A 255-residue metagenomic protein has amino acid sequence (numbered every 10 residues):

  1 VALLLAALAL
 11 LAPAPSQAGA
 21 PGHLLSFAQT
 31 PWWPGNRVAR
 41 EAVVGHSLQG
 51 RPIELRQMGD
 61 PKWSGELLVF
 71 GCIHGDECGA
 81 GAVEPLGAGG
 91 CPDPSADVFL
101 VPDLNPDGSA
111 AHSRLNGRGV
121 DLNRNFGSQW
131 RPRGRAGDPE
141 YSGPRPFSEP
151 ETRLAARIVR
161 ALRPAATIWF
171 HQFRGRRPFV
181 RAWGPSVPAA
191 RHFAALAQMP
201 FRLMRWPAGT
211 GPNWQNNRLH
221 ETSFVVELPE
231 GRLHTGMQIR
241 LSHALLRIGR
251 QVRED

Functional and structural regions predicted by a protein language model:
A2-A12: Bacterial N-terminal signal peptides
L11, P15-A18, G89: Catalytic-site microenvironment of enzymes that process N-acetyl-hexosamine-containing cell-wall polysaccharides
P15-E54: Short glycine- and acidic-rich boundary segments immediately preceding or forming the N-terminal edge of structured
S47-L48, S64-F70, D76-L203, E221: Active-site/substrate-binding loop(s) of hydrolase catalytic cores
E54-W63: Short beta-strand-to-loop junctions in surface cap/lid or active-site-entrance loops
G59, P102-L104, F126, P207 (+1 more regions): Residues at the C-termini of beta-strands that transition into short coil/loop
P178-F179, M204-D255: Active-site-adjacent mobile loop/cap segments within catalytic or ligand-binding domains
